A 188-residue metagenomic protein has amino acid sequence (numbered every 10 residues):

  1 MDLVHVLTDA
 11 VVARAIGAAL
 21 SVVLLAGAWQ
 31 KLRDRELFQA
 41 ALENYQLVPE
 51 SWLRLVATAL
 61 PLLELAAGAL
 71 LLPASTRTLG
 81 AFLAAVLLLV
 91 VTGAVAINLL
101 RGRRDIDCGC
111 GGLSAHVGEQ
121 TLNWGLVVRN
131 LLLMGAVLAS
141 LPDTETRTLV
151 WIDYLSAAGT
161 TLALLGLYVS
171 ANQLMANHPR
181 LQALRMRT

Functional and structural regions predicted by a protein language model:
M1-T188: Membrane-interfacial helix-loop segments of redox and metal-homeostasis proteins, especially TM-loop-TM junctions
